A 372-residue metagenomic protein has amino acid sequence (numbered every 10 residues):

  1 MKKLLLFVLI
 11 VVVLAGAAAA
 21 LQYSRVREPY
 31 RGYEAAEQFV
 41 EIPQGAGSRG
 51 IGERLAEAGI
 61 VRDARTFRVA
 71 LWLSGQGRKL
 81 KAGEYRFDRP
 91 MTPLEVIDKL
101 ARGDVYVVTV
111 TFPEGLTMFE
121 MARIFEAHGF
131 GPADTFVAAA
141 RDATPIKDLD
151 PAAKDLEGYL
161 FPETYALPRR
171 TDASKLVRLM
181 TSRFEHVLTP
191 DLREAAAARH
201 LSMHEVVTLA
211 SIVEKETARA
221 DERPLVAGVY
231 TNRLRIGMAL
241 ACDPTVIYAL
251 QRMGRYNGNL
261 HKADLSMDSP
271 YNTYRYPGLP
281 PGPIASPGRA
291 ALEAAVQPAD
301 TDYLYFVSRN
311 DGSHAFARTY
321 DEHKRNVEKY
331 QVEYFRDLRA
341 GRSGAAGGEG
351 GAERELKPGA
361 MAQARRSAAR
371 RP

Functional and structural regions predicted by a protein language model:
M1-L14: N-terminal Sec-pathway targeting helices
K2-K3, S24, A138, A197: Polar/charged alpha-helical tracts
V13-Y23: Hydrophobic alpha-helical membrane-insertion segments, chiefly the h-region of N-terminal signal peptides
L21-L188: Signal peptide-directed extracytoplasmic domains
G47, I124-G131, D142-P372: Bacterial extracytoplasmic/cell-wall-associated proteins, especially those involved in peptidoglycan
